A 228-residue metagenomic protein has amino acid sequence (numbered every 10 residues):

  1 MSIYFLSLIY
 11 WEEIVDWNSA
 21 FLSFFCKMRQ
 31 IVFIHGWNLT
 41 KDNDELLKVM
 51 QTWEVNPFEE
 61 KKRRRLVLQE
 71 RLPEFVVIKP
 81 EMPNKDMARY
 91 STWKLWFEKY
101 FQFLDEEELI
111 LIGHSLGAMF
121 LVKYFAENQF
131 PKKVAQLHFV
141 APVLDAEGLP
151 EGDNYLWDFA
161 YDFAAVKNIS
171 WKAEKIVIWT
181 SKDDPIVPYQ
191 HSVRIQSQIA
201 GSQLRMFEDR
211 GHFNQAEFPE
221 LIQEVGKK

Functional and structural regions predicted by a protein language model:
R29-E70: Short, surface-exposed "cap/lid" segments of acyl-processing enzymes
G36, H138-A146: Active-site nucleophile loop of the alpha/beta-hydrolase fold
E106-G113: Alpha/beta-hydrolase fold nucleophile elbow
G113-G117, L121: Gly/Ala-rich beta-loop-alpha elbow adjacent to hydrolase catalytic centers
Y124-A135: Conserved hydrolase catalytic core segment
V177-T180: Short beta-strand/loop motif that positions the catalytic acidic residue of the alpha/beta-hydrolase fold
P185-H191: Conserved alpha/beta-hydrolase "acid-adjacent" motif
R210-P219: Catalytic histidine-centered segment of alpha/beta-hydrolase-like enzymes
